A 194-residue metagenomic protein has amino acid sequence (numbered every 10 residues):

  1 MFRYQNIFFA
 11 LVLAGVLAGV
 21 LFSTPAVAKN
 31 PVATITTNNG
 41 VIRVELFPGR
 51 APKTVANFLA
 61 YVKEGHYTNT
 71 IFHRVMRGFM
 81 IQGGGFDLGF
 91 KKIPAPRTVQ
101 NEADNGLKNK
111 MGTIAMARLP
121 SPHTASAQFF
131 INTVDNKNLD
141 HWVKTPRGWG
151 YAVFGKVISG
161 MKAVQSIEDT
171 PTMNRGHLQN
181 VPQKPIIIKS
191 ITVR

Functional and structural regions predicted by a protein language model:
F2, F9, L17-R194: Cyclophilin-like peptidyl-prolyl cis-trans isomerases
